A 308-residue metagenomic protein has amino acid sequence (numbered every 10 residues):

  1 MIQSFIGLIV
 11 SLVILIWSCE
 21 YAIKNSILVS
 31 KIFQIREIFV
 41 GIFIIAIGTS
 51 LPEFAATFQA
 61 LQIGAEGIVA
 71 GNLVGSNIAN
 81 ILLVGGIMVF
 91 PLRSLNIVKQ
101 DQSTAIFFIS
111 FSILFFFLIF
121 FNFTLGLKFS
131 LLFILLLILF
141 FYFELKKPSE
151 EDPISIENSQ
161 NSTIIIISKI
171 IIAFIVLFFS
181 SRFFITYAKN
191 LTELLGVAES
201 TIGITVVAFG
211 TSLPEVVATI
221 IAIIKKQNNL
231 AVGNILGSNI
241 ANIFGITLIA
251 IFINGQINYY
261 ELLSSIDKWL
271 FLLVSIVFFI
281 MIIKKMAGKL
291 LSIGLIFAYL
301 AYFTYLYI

Functional and structural regions predicted by a protein language model:
M1-I308: Hydrophobic alpha-helical segments, chiefly the membrane-spanning helices and signal/signal-anchor peptides
